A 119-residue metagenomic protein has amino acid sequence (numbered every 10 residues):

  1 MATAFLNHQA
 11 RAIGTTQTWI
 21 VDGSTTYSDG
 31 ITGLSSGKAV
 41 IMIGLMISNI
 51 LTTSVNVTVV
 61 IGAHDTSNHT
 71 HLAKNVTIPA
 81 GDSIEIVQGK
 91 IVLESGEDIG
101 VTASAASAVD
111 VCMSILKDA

Functional and structural regions predicted by a protein language model:
M1-K38, G44, T102-A119: C-terminal interaction-tip segments
I41-I43, V55, K74, S95-E97 (+1 more regions): A generic structural signal for short beta-strands and their flanking turns/coil linkers
I47-T52, S104: Short solvent-exposed strand-capping/beta-turn motif centered on an Asx-Ser/Thr pair
I50-T53, H64-T66: Acidic glycine-/aspartate-rich tracts in secreted/extracellular proteins
V57-V59, I78, I99-V101: Hydrophobic beta-strand residues in large extracellular and virion-surface proteins
T58-G62, C112-S114: Beta-strand signatures of extracellular beta-sandwich domains
G62-S67, D118: Change "in extracellular beta-sheet-rich domains … of secreted and cell-surface proteins" to "in beta-sheet-rich domains
D65-D98: Intrinsically disordered, low-complexity Pro/Gly/Ser/Thr-rich segments with frequent PxxP/GP/PP motifs and embedded
